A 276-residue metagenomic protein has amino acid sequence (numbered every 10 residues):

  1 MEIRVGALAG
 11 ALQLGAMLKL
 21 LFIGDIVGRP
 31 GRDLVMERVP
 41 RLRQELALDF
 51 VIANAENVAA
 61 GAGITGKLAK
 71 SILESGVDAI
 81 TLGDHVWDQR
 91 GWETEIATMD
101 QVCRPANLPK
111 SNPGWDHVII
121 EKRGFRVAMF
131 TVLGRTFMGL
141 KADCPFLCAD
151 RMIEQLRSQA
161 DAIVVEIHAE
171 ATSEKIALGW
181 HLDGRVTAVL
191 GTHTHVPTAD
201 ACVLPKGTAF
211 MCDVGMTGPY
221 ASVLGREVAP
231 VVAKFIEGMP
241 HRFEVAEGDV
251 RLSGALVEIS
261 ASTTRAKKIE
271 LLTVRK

Functional and structural regions predicted by a protein language model:
M1-A16: N-terminal amphipathic/basic-hydrophobic helices that include classical n-h-c signal peptides and signal-anchor
Q13-K276: Acidic, metal/ion-coordinating pockets
